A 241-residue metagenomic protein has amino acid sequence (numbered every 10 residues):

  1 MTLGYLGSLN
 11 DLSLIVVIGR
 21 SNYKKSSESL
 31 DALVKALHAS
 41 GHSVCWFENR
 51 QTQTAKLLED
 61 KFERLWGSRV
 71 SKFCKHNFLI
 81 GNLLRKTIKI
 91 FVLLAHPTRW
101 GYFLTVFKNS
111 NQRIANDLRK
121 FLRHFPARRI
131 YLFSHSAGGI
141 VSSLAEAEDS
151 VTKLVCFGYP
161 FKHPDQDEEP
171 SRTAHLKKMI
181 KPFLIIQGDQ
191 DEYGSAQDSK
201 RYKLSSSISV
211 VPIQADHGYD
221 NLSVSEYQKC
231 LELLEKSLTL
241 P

Functional and structural regions predicted by a protein language model:
M1-A127, Y131: Serine-hydrolase catalytic machinery in alpha/beta-hydrolase-like enzymes
N22-K24, H163, D189-G194, H217-G218: Acidic catalytic loop of the alpha/beta-hydrolase fold
H42-F47, S205-Y219: Catalytic histidine neighborhood in serine/cysteine hydrolases with alpha/beta-hydrolase-type architecture
A55-L57, D216-Q228: Catalytic histidine-centered segment of alpha/beta-hydrolase-like enzymes
F133-S142: Gly/Ala-rich beta-loop-alpha elbow adjacent to hydrolase catalytic centers
K178-I180, I185-Q187, D191: Short beta-strand/loop motif that positions the catalytic acidic residue of the alpha/beta-hydrolase fold
D189-I208: Conserved loop-alpha-helix segment in the C-terminal half of the alpha/beta-hydrolase fold that carries the catalytic
